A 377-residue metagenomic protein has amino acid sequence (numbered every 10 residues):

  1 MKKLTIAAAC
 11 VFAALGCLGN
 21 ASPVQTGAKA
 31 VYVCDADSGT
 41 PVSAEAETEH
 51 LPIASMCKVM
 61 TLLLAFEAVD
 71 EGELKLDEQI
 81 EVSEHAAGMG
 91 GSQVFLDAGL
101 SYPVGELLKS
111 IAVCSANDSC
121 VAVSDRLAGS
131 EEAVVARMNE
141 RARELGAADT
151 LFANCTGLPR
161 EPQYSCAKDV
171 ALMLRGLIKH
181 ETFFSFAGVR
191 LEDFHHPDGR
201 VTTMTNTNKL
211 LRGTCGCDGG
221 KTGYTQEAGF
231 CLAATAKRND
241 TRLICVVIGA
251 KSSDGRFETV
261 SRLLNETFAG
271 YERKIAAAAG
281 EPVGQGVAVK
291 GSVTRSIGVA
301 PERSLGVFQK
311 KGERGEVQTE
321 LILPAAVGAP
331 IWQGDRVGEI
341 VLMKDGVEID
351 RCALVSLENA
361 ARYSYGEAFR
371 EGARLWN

Functional and structural regions predicted by a protein language model:
M1-L4: Positively charged n-region of N-terminal signal peptides that target proteins for export
I6-A7, T225: General helical structural elements
A7-G16: Bacterial N-terminal signal peptides
L15-G16, E71, D198, I275: Residues in and immediately flanking transmembrane alpha helices
L18-G19, C231: A generic local structural motif
G19-K168, L172-E181: Active-site-adjacent loops and short helices of periplasmic peptidoglycan-processing enzymes
A148-L151, P159-Y164, K168-N377: Domain-terminus/edge residues, biased toward the C-terminal soluble/receptor-binding domains of extracytoplasmic
